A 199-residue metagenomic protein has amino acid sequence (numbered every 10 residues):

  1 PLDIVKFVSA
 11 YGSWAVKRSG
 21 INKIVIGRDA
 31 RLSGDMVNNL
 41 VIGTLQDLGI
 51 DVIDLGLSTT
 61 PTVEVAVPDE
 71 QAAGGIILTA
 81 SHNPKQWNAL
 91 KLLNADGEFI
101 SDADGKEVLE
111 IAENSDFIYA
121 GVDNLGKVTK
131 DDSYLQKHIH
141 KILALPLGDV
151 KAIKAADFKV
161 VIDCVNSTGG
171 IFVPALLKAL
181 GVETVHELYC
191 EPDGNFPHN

Functional and structural regions predicted by a protein language model:
P1-G43, D47-L48, K127-V160: An N-terminal, well-structured beta->alpha segment
D3-K6, T62, E107: An acidic, carboxylate-rich microenvironment
S9, S13-W87, L176-N199: N-terminal small/polar loop signature for handling phosphorylated ligands or for N-terminal nucleophile
N88-N199: Gly/Ser/Thr-enriched, mixed-charge loops and adjacent short helices that form phosphate/oxyanion-binding elements
